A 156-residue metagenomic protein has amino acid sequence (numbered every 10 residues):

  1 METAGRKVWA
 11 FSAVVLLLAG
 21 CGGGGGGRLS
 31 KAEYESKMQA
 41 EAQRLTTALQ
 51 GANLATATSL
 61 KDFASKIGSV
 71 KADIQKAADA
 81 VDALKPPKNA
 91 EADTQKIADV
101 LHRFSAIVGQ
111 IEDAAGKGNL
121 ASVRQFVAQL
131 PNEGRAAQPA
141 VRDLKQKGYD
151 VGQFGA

Functional and structural regions predicted by a protein language model:
M1-F11: Bacterial N-terminal signal peptides that target proteins for export
V8-W9, E33, A78: Small/flexible residues
L17-G20: C-terminal motif of bacterial Sec signal peptides marking the signal peptidase cleavage site
G25-K71, A106-A156: C-terminal amphipathic alpha-helix
Q75-L101, D113-K117, G148, G155: Short, solvent-exposed, charged loop/turn and helix-capping segments that join or cap alpha-helices on peripheral
